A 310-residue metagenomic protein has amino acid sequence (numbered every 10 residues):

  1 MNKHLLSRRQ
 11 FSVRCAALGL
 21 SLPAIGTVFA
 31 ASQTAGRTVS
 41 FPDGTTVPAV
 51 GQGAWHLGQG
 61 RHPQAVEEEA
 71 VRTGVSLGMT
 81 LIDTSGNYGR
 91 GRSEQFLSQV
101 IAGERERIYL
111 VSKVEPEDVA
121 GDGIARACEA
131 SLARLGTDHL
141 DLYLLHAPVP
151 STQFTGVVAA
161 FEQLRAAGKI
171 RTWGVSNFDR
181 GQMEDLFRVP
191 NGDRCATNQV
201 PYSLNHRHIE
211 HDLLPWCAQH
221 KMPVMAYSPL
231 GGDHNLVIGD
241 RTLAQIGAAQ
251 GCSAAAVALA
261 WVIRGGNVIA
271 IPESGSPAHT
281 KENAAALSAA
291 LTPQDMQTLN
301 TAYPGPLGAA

Functional and structural regions predicted by a protein language model:
N2-I108, A310: N-terminal binding-site loop/beta-alpha segment at the start of enzyme catalytic domains that lines or forms
Q33-V39, E94-S98, A127-A130, R180-M183 (+1 more regions): Alpha-helical scaffolding within the catalytic cores of extracellular/periplasmic polymer-degrading hydrolases
F41-P42, S98-R105, L132-G136, F187-N191 (+1 more regions): Acidic (Asp/Glu)-rich catalytic clusters
V47-G51, L81, R107-V111, H139-L144 (+4 more regions): Structural preference for beta-strand elements that scaffold enzyme active sites
Q59-H62, S85-E94, E117-D122, V149-Q153 (+2 more regions): Acidic-and-aromatic substrate-binding clefts and catalytic sites of carbohydrate-active enzymes
R61-G74, A120-R134, M183: Short, acidic/polar
I124-L144, Q163-A167, V189: CE4/NodB-like, metal-dependent polysaccharide N-deacetylase domain that modifies extracellular/periplasmic N-acetylated
P148-A310: Beta/alpha (TIM)-barrel catalytic core signal, keyed to glycine-rich beta->alpha loops juxtaposed to Asp/Glu that bind
